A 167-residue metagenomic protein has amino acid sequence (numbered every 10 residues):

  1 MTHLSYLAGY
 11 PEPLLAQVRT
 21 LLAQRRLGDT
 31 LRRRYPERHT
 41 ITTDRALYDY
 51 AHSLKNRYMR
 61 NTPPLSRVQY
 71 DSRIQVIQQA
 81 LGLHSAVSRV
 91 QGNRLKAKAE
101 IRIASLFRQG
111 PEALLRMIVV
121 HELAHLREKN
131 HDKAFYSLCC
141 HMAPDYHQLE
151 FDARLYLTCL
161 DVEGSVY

Functional and structural regions predicted by a protein language model:
M1-R116, L126-Y167: Active-site-proximal or metal-binding-adjacent scaffold patches in catalytic folds
V119: Walker B beta-strand of ABC/ABC-like P-loop ATPase nucleotide-binding domains, specifically the conserved hydrophobic
E122: Walker B catalytic acidic pair
